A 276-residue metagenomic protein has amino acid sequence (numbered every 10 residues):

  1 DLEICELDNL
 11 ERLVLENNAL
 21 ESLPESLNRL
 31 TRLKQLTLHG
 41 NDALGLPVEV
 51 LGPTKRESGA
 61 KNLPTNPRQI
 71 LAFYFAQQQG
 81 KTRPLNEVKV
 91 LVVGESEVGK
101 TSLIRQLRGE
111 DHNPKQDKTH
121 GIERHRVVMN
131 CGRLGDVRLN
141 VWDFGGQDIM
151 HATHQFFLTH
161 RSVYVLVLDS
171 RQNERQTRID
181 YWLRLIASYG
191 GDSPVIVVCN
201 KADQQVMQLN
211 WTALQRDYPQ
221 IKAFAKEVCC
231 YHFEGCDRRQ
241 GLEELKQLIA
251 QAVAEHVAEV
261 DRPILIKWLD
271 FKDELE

Functional and structural regions predicted by a protein language model:
D1-E3, L23-S26, L46-V50, H154: The feature encodes a structural signal of leucine-rich repeats
L10, L20, L33, L44 (+1 more regions): Conserved hydrophobic position(s) of the canonical leucine-rich repeat
L10-L15, L36-L38: Conserved hydrophobic beta-strand positions in leucine-rich repeat
N17-N18, N41-D42, N200: Conserved "Asn-ladder"/turn position within leucine-rich repeats
V88-G109: Glycine-rich phosphate-binding P-loop
G109-D136, Q147-M150: Switch I (effector-binding) loop of TRAFAC-class P-loop GTPase G-domains
A152-A223: Conserved C-terminal guanine-recognition region of P-loop GTPase G domains, centered on the G4
D203-I266: Canonical P-loop GTPase G-domain recognition
